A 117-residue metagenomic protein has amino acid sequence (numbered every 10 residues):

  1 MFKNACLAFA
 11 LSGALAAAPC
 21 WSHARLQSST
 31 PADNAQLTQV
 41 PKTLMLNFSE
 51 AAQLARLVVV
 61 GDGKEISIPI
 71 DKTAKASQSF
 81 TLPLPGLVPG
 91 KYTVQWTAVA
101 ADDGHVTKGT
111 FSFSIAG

Functional and structural regions predicted by a protein language model:
M1-C6: Bacterial Sec-dependent N-terminal signal peptides
L7-L15: Hydrophobic helical h-region of N-terminal Sec-dependent signal peptides in bacterial secretory/periplasmic proteins
A17-P19: N-terminal signal peptide c-region/cleavage motif recognized by signal peptidases
W21-V40: N-terminal edge beta-strand
L26, M45-G117: Acidic, low-complexity Ser/Thr/Gly/Pro-rich repeat segments typical of extracellular/periplasmic and surface-exposed
